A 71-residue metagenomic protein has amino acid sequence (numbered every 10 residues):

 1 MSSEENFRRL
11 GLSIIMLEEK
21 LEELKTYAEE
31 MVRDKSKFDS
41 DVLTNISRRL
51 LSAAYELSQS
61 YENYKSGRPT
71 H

Functional and structural regions predicted by a protein language model:
M1-I15: Short, charge/polar-rich alpha-helical segments
M16-T70: Short, charge-rich amphipathic interface segments used for partner binding and complex assembly
